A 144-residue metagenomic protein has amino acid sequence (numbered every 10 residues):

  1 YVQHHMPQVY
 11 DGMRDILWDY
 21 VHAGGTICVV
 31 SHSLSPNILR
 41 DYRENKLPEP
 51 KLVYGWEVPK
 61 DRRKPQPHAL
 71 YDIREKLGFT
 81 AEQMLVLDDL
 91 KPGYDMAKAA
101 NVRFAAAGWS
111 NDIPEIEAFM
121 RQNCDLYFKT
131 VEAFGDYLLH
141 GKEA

Functional and structural regions predicted by a protein language model:
Y1-V29, S35-L39, P67: Short, acidic loop-to-helix structural element flanking the phosphoryl-transfer center in phosphate-processing enzymes
Q8, P36-N37, K91-P92, N111-P114 (+1 more regions): Short alpha-helical
R14-W18, L70, Y94, I116-E117: Short amphipathic alpha-helical segments and helix-helix/interface helices
H22-G25, L77-Q83, G141-K142: Glycine-rich phosphate-binding loop signature in dinucleotide/nucleotide-binding domains
C28, V53-Y54, A105: Structural detector of well-ordered beta-strand residues that form the stable sheet scaffold of enzyme domains
L34-L85, K91, D95, A99: Substrate-recognition "cap/lid" segment bordering the active-site pocket of phosphatases
N45-E57, E115-L139: Structural recognition of alpha->loop->beta junctions
L85-F128: Acidic, Mg2+-coordinating phosphoryl-transfer loop and its flanking beta/alpha structural elements, shared across
